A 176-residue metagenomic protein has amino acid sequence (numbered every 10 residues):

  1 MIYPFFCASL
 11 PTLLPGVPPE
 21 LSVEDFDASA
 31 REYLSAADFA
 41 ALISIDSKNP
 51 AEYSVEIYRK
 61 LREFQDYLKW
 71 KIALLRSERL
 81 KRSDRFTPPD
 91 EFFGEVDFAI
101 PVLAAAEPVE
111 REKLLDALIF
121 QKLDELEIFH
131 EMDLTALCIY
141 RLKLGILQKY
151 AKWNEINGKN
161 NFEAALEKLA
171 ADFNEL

Functional and structural regions predicted by a protein language model:
M1-L176: Extended alpha-helical surfaces
